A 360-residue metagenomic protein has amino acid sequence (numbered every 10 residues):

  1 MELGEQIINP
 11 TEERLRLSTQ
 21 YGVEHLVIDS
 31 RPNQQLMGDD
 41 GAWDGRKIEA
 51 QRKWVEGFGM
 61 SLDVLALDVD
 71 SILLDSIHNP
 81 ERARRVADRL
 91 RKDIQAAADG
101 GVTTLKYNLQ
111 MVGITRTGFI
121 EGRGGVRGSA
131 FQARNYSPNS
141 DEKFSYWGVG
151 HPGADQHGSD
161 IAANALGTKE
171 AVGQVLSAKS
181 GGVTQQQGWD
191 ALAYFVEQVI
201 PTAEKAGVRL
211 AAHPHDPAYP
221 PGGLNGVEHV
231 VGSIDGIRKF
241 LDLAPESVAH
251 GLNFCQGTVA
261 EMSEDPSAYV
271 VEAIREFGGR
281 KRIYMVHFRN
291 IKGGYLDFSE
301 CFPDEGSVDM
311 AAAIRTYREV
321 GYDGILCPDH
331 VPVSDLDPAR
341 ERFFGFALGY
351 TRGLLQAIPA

Functional and structural regions predicted by a protein language model:
M1, R127, S140-S145, L224 (+1 more regions): Generic structural motif recognizing short loop/turn segments at the entrances and edges of beta-strands
M1-G45, R52-K53: N-terminal basic, low-complexity leaders that serve as flexible interaction/assembly modules and, when applicable, as
E2-G4, N9-T11, L15-G22, E56 (+9 more regions): Histidine-acidic metal/acid-base catalytic patches
D29-A193, K205, T258: Structural motif corresponding to the early beta-alpha repeats
N108, P214-H215: Short, surface-exposed recognition loops or helix-turn segments adjacent to catalytic cores
